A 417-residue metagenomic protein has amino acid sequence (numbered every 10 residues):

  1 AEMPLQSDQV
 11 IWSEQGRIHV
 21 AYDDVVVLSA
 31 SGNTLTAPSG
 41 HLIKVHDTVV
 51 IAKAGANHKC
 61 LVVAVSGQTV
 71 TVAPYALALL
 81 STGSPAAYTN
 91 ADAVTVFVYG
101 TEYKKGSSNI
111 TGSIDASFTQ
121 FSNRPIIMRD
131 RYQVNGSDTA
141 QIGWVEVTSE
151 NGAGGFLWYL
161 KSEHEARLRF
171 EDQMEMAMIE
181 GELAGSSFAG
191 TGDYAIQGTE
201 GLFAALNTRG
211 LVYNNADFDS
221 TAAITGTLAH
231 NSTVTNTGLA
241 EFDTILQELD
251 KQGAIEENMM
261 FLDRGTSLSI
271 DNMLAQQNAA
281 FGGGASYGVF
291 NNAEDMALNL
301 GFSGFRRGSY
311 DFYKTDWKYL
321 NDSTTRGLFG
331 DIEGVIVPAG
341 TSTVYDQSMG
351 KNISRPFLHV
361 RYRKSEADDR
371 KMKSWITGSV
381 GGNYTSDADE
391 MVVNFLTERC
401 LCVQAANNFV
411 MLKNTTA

Functional and structural regions predicted by a protein language model:
A1-G304, Y310-D311, D316-T324, F329-E333 (+1 more regions): Flexible, glycine/threonine- and acidic-rich loop/arm segments that mediate assembly and lattice contacts in viral
